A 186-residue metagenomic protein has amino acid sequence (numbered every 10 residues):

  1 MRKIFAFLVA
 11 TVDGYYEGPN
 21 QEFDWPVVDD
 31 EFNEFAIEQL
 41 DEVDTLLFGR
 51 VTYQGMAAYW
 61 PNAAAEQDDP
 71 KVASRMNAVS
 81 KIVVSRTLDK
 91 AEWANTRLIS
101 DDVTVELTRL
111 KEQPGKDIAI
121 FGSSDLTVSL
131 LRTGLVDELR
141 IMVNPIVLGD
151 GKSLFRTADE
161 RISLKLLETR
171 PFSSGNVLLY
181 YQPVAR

Functional and structural regions predicted by a protein language model:
M1-L135, P145-R186: Portal/gating segments that form or line small-molecule/metal binding sites
R140: Conserved catalytic/dimer-interface elements of ABC ATPase nucleotide-binding domains
